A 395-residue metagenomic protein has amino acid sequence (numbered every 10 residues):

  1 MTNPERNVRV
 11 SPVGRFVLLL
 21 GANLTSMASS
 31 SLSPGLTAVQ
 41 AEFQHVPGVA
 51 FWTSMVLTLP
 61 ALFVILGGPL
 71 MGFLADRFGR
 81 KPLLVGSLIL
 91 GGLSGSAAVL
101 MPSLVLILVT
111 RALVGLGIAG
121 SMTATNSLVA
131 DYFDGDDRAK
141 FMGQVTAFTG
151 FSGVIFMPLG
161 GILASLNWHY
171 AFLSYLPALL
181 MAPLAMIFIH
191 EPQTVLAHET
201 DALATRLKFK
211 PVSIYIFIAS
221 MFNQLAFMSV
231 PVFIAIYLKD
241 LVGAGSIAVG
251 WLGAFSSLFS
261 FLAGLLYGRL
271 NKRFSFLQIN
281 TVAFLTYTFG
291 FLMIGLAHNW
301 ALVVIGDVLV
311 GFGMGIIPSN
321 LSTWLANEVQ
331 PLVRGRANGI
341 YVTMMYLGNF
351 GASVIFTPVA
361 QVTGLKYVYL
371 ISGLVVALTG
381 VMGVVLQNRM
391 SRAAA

Functional and structural regions predicted by a protein language model:
T2-R9, H190-F217: Juxtamembrane intracellular "pre-TM" segments in multi-pass secondary transporters
L36-I65: Extracellular/periplasmic helix-loop-helix junction of adjacent transmembrane segments in MFS-like secondary
M55-M71, A254-L266: Central cavity-lining transmembrane alpha-helices of secondary-active solute carriers, predominantly the Major
I65-S103: Conserved MFS/SLC helix-loop-helix module at the cytosolic interface between two early adjacent transmembrane helices
G67-G79, A263-F276, A360: Helix-to-loop junctions at the C-terminal end of transmembrane segments in multipass secondary transporters
L104, T110-T149: Cytoplasmic helix-loop-helix junction between adjacent transmembrane helices in 12-TM secondary transporters
Q144-I189: Helix-loop-helix hairpin linking two adjacent transmembrane segments in secondary transporters
A326-L365: A late C-terminal transmembrane helix in Major Facilitator Superfamily
